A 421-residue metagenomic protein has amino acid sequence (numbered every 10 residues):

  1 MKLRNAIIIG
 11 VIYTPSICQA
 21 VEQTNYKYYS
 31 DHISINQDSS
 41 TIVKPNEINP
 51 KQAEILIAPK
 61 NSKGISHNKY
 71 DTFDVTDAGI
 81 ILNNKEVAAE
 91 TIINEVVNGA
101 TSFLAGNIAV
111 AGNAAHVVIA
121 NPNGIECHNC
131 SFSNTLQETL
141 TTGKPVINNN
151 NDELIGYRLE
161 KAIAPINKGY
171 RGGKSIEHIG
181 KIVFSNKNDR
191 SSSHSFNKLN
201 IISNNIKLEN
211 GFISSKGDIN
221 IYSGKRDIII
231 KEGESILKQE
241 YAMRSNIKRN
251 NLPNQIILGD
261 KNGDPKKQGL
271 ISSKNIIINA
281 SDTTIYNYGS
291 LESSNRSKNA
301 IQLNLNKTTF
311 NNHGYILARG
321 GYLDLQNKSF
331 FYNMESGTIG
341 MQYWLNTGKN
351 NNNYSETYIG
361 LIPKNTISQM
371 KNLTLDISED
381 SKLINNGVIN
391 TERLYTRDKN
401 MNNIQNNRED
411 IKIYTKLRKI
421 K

Functional and structural regions predicted by a protein language model:
M1-Q23: Classical Sec-dependent N-terminal signal peptides that target proteins to the secretory pathway
L3, A20-K274, A280-S281: Solvent-exposed adhesion/ligand-recognition segments of exported proteins
G64-Y70, T91-N94, S102-A105, G124-C127 (+10 more regions): Beta-strand-rich extracellular passenger or scaffold domains
V110-N113, N295-N299: Short, charged helix-to-loop "capping" segments that act as catalytic/coupling loops
S195, G217, S297, R319-G321: Short, solvent-exposed linear patches
